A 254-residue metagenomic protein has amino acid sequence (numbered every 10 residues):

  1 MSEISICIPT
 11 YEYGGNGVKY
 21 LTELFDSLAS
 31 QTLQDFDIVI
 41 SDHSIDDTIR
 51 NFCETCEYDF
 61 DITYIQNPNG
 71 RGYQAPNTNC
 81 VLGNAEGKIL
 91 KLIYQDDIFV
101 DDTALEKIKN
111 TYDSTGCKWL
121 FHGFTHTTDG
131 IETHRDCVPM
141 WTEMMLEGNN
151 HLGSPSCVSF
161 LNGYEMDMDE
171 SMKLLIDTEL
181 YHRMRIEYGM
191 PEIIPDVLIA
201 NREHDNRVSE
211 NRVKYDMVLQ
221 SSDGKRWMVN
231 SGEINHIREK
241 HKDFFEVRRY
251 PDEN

Functional and structural regions predicted by a protein language model:
S2-S5, D37, E179: Cell-envelope/extracellular polymer assembly enzymes that use nucleotide-activated donors
C7, H122, V138-S221, W227: Conserved nucleotide-sugar donor-binding catalytic segment
Y20, T48-I49, D101-I108, M184: Acidic donor-diphosphate engagement hotspot in glycosyltransferases and nucleotidyltransferases that stabilizes
E23-D35: Short, acidic, metal-binding catalytic loop of nucleotide-sugar glycosyltransferases
S41-N51, Y94: A conserved acidic beta->alpha catalytic loop
P68-A85: Glycine-rich, basic loop-to-helix element that forms the pyrophosphate-binding segment of sugar-nucleotide handling
G87-I98: Short beta-strand-to-loop acidic/aromatic patch adjacent to the donor-nucleotide binding site
I98, T103-T133: Conserved donor NDP-sugar-binding/catalytic core segment of glycosyltransferases
